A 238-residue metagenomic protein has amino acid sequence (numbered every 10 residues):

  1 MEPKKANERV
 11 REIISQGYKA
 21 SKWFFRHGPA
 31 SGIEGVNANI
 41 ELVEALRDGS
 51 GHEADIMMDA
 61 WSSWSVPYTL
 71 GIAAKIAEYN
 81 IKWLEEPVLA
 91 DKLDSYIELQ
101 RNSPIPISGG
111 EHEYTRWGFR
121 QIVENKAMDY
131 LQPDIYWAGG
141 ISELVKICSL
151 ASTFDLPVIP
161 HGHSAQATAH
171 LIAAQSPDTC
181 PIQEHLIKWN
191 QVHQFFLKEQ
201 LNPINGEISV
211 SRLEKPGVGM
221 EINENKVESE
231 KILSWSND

Functional and structural regions predicted by a protein language model:
M1-S103: Metal-dependent enolase-superfamily TIM-barrel catalytic cores that perform enediolate-based chemistry
E2, E34, A38, P160 (+3 more regions): Catalytic cores of large soluble enzymes that bind and process phosphate-bearing ligands
S21, D59, L84, I122 (+3 more regions): Conserved, mostly hydrophobic/aromatic
W23-R26, A60-W61, P87, E111 (+3 more regions): Fold-independent oxyanion-binding glycine-rich loops and adjacent beta-strand/coil segments at enzyme active sites
A74, N80, D91-S209: Shared catalytic-loop signature of beta/alpha-barrel
F196-D238: C-terminal extensions of enzymes
